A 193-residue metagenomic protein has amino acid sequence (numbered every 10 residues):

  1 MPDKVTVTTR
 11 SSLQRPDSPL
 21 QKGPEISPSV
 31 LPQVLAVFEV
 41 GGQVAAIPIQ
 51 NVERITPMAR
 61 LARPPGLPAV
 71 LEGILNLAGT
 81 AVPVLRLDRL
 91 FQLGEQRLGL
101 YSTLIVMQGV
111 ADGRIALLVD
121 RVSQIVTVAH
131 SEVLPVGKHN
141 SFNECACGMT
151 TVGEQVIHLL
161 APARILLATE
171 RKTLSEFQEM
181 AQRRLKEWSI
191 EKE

Functional and structural regions predicted by a protein language model:
M1-E193: An acidic, low-aromatic, low-complexity terminal/linker signal
